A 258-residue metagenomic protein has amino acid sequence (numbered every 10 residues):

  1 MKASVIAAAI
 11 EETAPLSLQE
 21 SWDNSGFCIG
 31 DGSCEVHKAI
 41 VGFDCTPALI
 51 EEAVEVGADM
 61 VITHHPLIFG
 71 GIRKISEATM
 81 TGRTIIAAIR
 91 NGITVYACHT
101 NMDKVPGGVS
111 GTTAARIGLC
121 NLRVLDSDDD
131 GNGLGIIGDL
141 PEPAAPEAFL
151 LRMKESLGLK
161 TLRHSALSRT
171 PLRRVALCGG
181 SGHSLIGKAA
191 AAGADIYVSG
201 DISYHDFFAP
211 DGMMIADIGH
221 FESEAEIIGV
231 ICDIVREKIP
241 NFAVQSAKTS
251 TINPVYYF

Functional and structural regions predicted by a protein language model:
M1-F258: Active-site catalytic microenvironments in core metabolic enzymes, especially phosphate/sugar-handling
